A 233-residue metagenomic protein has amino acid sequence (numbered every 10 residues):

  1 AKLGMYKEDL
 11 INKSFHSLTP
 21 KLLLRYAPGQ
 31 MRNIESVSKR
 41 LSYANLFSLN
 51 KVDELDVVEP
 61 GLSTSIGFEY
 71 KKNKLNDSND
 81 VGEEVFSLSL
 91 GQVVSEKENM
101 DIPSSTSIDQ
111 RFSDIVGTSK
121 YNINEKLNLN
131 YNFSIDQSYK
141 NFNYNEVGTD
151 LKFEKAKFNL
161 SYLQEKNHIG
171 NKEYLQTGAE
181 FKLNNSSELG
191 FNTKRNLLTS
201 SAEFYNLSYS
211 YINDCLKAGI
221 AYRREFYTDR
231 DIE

Functional and structural regions predicted by a protein language model:
A1-S210, D214-E233: Outer-membrane beta-barrel translocator/pore domains, especially the C-terminal barrels of Gram-negative outer-membrane
